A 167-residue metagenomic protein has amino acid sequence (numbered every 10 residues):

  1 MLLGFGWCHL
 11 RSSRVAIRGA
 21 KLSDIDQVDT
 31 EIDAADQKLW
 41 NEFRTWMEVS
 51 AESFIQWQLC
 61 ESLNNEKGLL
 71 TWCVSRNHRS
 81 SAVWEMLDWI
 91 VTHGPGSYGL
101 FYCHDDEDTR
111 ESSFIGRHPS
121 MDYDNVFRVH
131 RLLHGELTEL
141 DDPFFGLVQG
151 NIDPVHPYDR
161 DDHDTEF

Functional and structural regions predicted by a protein language model:
M1-W40: Short, extreme N-terminal segment that most often corresponds to the first beta-strand
G4, I55-C60, Y102-C103: Beta-strand-enriched cores of mature, soluble protein domains
G4-C8, L63-N65, G135: Glycine-centered flexibility motif
C8-L10, C73, C103: Hydrophobic side chains in beta-strands
S13-R18, N77-A82, E107-Y123: Short, surface-exposed beta-strand/loop "edge" segments at domain boundaries and coil↔beta transitions
D36-D88, T92-G94: Short, intrinsically disordered low-complexity segments
G96-D106: Conserved short beta-strand edge segments in small beta-sheet-based binding/regulatory domains
T109-F167: Acidic, proline/glycine-rich low-complexity IDRs
